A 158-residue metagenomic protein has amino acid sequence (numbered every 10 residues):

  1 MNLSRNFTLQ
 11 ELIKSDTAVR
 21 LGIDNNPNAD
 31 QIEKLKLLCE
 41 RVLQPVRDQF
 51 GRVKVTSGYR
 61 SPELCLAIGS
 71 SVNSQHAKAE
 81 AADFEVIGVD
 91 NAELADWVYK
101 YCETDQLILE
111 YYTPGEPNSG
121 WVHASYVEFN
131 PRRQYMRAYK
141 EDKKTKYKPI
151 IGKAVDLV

Functional and structural regions predicted by a protein language model:
M1-R47, K140-V158: Extracytoplasmic cell-surface/polysaccharide-interacting catalytic and binding patches
N2, D48, A77, E116-P117: A generic structural signal for short, non-catalytic loop/turn and secondary-structure boundary residues
L43-I68: Extended, low-complexity, intrinsically disordered C-terminal regulatory tails of eukaryotic serine/threonine kinases
K54-T56, A81-E85, H123: Structural recognition of the beta-strand scaffold that forms the well-ordered cores of secreted hydrolase catalytic
R60-K78, D96: Active-site-adjacent substructure of cysteine-protease-like catalytic cores
N73-A92: Acidic, His- and aromatic-enriched active-site or binding-groove loops in soluble protein domains that engage sugars
V86-V158: Catalytic cores and adjacent binding grooves of peptidoglycan-active enzymes
